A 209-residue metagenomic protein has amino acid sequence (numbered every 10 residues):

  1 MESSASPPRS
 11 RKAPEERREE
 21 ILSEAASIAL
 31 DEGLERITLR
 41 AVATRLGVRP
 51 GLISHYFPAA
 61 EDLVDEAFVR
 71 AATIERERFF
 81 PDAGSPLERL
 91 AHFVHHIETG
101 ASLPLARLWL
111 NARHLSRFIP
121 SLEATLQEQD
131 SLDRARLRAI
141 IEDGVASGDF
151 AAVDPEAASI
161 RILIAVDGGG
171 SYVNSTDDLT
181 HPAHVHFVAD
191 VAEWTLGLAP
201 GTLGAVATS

Functional and structural regions predicted by a protein language model:
M1-E16, G201-S209: N-terminal intrinsically disordered/low-complexity leader segments
E20, E24-D62, E66: Helix-turn-helix
E20, E24-E32, E77-R78, L108 (+2 more regions): Solvent-exposed, amphipathic alpha-helical segments
P58-D62, F80, G84, R117 (+3 more regions): Residues in soluble alpha-helical coiled-coils and helical-bundle/repeat scaffolds
E66, E77-R107, A158-I162, V185 (+1 more regions): Hydrophobic alpha-helical connector segments
V69-E75: Short, basic, alpha-helical segments at the C-terminal edge of helix-turn-helix-like DNA-binding modules
A101-A124, N174: Amphipathic alpha-helical segments used for helix-helix packing
E123-Q127, S131, V145-S209: Hydrophobic/aromatic-rich alpha-helical bundle segments in the mid-to-C-terminal region
